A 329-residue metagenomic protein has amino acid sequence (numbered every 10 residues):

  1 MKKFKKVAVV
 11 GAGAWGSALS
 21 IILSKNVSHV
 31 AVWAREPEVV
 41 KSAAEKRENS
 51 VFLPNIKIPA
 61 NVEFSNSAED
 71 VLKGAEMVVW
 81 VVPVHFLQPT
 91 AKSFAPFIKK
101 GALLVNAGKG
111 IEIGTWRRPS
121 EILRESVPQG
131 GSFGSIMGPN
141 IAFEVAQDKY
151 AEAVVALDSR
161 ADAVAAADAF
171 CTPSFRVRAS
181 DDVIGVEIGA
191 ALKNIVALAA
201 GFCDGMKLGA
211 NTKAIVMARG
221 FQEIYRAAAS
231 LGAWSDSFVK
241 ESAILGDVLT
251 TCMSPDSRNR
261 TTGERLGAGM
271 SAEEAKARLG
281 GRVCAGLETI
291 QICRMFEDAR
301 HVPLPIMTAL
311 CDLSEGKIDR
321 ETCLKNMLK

Functional and structural regions predicted by a protein language model:
M1-I56, V62-N66: NAD(P)+-binding Rossmann beta1-loop-alpha1 motif at the extreme N-terminus of oxidoreductases
V9, V32, L104-N106, S135 (+1 more regions): Structural beta-sheet core signal
V10, A14, A18, E38 (+17 more regions): Conserved active-site and cofactor/substrate-binding residues in soluble primary-metabolism enzymes
I21, K25, E45, K92 (+5 more regions): Short, well-ordered alpha-helices that flank and scaffold nucleotide-derived cofactor binding pockets
I58, F64-Y150, A166-D168: Rossmann-like NAD(P)(H) cofactor-binding subdomain of soluble oxidoreductases
F86, F97, I122-S132, Y150-S237: Internal alpha-helical scaffold of NAD(P)-dependent oxidoreductase catalytic cores
K193, A200-D204, A229-K329: NAD(P)-dependent Rossmann-like dehydrogenase/reductase catalytic/cofactor-binding core
